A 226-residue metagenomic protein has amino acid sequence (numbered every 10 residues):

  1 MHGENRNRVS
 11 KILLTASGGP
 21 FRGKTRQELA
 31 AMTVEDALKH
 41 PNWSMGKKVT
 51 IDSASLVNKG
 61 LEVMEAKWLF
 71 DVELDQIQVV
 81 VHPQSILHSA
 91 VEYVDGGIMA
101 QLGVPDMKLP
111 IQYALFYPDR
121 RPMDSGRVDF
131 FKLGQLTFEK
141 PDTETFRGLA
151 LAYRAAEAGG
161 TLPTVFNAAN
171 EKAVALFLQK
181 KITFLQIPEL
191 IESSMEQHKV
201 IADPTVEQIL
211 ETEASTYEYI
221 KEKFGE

Functional and structural regions predicted by a protein language model:
M1-E226: Catalytic, metal-anchored helix/loop core of enzyme active sites in primary metabolism
